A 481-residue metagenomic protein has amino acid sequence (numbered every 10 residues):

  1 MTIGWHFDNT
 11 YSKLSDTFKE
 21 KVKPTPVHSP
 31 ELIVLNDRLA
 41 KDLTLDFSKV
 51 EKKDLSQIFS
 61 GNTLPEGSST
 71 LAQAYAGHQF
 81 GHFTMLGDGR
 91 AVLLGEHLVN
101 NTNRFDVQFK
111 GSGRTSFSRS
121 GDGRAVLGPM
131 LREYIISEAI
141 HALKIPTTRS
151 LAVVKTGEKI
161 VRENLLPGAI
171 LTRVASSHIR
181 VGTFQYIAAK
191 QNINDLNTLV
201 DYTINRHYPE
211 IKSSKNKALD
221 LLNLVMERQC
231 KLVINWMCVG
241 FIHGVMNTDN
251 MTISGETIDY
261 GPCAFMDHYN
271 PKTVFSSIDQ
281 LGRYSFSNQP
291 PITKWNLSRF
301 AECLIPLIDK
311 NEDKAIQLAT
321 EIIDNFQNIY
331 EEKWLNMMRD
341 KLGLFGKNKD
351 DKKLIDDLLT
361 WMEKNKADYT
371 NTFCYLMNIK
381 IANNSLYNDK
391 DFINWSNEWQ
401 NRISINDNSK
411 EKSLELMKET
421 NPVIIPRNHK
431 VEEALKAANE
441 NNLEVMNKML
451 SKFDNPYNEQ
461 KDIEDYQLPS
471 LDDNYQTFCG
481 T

Functional and structural regions predicted by a protein language model:
M1-Y75, F80, F275, Q280-T481: Regulatory N- and C-terminal appendages and interdomain linkers associated with kinase/kinase-like NTP transferase
T2-T10, K21-P24, T102-V107, L166-L171 (+5 more regions): Short, functional N-terminal and low-complexity linear motifs
D8-N9, S15-F18, H78-G81, K155 (+5 more regions): Short secondary-structure boundary micro-motifs
T10-S15, F105-T115, V200, I204 (+2 more regions): Active-site-adjacent bridging/hinge elements
K23-P24, D122-R124, L219-D220: Short, contiguous strand/loop micro-motifs
S29-L32, D37-L55, S60-S214, I253-E256 (+7 more regions): Conserved ATP-binding subdomain of kinase catalytic cores across diverse folds
P129-M130, K159-H243, S254-T360: ATP-dependent phospho-/nucleotidyl transfer catalytic cores
V245-M246, M251: Hydrophobic HxD+1 residue recognition
